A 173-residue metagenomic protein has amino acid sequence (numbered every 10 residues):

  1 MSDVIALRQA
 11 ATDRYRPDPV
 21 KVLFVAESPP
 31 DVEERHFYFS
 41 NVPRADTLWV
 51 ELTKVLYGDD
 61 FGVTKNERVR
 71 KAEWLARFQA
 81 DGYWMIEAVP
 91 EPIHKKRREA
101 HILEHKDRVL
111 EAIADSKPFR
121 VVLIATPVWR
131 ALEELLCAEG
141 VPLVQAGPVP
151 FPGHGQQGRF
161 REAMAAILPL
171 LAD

Functional and structural regions predicted by a protein language model:
M1-L135, E139-V144, H154: A polyanion-binding, active-site-adjacent surface
D107-L110, R161, A165: Amphipathic, non-transmembrane alpha-helical secondary structure
G147-F151: A short, structured active-site edge motif that brings together acidic residues
P152-E162: Short, charged, surface-exposed secondary-structure boundary motifs
A163-D173: A polyampholytic, Gly/Pro-enriched intrinsically disordered region
